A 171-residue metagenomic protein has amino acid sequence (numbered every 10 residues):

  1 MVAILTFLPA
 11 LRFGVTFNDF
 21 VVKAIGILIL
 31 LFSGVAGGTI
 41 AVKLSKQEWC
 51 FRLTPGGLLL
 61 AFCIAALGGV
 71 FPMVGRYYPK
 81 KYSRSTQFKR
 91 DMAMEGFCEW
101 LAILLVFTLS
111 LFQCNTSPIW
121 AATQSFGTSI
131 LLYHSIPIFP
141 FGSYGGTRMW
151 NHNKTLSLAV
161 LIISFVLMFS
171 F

Functional and structural regions predicted by a protein language model:
M1-F171: Hydrophobic transmembrane alpha-helices and their immediate loop junctions in multi-pass integral membrane proteins
